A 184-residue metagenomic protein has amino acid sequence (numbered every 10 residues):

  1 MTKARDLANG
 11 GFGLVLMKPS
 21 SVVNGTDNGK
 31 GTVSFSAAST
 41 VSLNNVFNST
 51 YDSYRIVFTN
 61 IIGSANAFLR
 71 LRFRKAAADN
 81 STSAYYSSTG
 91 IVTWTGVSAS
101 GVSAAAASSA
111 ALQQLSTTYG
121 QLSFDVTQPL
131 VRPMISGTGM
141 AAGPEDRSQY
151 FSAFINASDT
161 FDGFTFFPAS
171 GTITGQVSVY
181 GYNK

Functional and structural regions predicted by a protein language model:
T2-K184: Surface-exposed molecular-recognition determinants
